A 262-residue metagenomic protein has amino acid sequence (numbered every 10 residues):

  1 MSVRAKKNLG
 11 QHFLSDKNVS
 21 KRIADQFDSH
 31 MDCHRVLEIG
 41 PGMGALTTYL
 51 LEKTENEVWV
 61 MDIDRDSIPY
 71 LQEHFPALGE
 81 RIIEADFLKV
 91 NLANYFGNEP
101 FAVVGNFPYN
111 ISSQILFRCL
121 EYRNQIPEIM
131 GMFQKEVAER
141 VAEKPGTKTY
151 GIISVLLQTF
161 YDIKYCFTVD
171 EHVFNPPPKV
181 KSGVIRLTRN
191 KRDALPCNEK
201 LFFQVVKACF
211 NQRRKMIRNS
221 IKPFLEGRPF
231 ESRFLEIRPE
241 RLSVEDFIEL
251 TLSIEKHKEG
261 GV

Functional and structural regions predicted by a protein language model:
M1-A208, E245-L252, K258-V262: Catalytic cores of RNA-modifying enzymes
K179, R214-K215, N219, L225-V262: Conserved Class I S-adenosyl-L-methionine
N190-D193, I221-L225: A short, ordered amphipathic alpha-helix with a cationic face
